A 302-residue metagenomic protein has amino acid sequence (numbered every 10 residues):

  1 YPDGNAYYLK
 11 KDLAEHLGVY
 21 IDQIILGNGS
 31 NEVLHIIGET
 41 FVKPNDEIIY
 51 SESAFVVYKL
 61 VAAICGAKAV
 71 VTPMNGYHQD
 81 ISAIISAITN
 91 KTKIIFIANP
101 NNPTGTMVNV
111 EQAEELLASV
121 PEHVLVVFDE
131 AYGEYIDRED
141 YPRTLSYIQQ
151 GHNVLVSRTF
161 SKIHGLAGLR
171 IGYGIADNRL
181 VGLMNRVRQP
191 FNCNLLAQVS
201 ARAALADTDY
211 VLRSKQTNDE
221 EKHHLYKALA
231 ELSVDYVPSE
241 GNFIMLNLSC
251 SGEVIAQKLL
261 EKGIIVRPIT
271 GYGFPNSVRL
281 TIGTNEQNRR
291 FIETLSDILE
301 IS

Functional and structural regions predicted by a protein language model:
Y7, K11, T40-I97: PLP-dependent aminotransferase-like
Y7-E47: Phosphate-binding glycine-rich loop
Y20-I24, P44-E47, K91, H123 (+3 more regions): Short acidic capping loops at alpha-helix termini that bridge into adjacent secondary structure
I81-N90, P103-V126, Y132-S161: Active-site pre-lysine segment of PLP-dependent enzymes
I97, F128-D129: Hydrophobic residues in beta-strands of the RecA-like P-loop NTPase core, especially within AAA+ ATPase
E111, K258-K262, R267, G271-S302: PLP-dependent enzyme catalytic core of the Aspartate aminotransferase-like
N153-V237: PLP-dependent aminotransferase class I/II
D219, K227-K262, V278: Conserved PLP-binding catalytic core of the aspartate aminotransferase-like
